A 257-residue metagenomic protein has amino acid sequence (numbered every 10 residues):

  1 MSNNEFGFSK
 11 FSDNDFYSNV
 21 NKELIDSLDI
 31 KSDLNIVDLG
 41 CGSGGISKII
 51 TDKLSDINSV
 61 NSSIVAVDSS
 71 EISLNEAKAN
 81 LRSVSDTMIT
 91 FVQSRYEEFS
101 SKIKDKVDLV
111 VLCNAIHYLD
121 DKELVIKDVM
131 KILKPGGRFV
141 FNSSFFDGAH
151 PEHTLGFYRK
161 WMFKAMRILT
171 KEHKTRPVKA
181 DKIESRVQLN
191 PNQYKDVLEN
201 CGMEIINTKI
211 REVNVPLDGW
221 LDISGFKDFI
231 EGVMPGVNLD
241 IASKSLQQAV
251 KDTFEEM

Functional and structural regions predicted by a protein language model:
D15-S32, I49: Conserved alpha-helix/loop element of class I SAM-dependent methyltransferases that forms part of the SAM/SAH-binding
V37-L39, S43-F99: Class I SAM-dependent methyltransferase SAM/SAH-binding core
S101-L109: A short acidic, Gly/Pro-enriched loop at the edge of an enzyme's catalytic core that lines a small-molecule cofactor
L109-D121, F145: A short SAM/SAH-binding and catalytic strip from SAM-dependent methyltransferases
E123-P135: A short glycine-rich, Lys/Arg-flanked "PGG" loop and its adjoining helix->strand segment in the class I
V140-T170: Conserved class I S-adenosyl-L-methionine
R186-C201: Short alpha-helix
N207-M257: C-terminal helical/coil "lid" or tail adjacent to the Rossmann-like core of SAM-dependent
